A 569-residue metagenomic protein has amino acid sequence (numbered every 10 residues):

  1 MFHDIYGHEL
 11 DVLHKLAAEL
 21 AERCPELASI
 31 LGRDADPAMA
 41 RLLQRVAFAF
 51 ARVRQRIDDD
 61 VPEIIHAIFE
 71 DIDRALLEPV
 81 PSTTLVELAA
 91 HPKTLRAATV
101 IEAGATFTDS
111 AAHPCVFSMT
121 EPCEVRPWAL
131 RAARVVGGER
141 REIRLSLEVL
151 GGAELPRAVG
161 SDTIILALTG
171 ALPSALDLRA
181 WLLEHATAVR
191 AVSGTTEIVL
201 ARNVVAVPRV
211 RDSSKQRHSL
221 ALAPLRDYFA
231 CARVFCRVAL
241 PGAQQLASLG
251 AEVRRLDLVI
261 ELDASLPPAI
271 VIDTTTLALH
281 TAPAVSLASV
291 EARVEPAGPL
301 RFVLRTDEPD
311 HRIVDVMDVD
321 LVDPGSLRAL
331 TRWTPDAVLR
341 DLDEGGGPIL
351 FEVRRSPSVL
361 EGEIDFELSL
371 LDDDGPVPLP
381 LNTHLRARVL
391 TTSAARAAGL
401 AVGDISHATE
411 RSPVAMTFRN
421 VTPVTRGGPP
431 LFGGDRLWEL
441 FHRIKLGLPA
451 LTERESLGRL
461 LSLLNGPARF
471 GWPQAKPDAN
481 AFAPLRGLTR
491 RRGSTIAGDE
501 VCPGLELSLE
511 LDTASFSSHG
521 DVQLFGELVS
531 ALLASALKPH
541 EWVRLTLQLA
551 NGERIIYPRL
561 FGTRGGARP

Functional and structural regions predicted by a protein language model:
M1-E22, L27, N203-A251, D257 (+1 more regions): Mixed-charge (acidic/basic) macromolecular-recognition segments
M1-G194: Extended assembly-interface regions of large multimeric machines
F50-D58, A75, L130-S161, D273-D323 (+2 more regions): Extracellular ectodomain segments of secreted/surface proteins
I101, A105-F107, A158-L168, I270-A278 (+2 more regions): Extended Gly/Ser/Thr-rich low-complexity repeat segments, especially those forming or decorating extracellular
E102, C115-E121, I198-V204, G399-G403: Short amphipathic beta-strand/extended segments with alternating polar/hydrophobic composition
A105, V253-L262, T383-L390: Short, aromatic- and glycine-rich surface loops/edge beta-strands on solvent-exposed regions
L150-P348, V353-R354: Short, low-complexity Pro/Thr/Gly
A329-P569: C-terminal domain/tail detector
